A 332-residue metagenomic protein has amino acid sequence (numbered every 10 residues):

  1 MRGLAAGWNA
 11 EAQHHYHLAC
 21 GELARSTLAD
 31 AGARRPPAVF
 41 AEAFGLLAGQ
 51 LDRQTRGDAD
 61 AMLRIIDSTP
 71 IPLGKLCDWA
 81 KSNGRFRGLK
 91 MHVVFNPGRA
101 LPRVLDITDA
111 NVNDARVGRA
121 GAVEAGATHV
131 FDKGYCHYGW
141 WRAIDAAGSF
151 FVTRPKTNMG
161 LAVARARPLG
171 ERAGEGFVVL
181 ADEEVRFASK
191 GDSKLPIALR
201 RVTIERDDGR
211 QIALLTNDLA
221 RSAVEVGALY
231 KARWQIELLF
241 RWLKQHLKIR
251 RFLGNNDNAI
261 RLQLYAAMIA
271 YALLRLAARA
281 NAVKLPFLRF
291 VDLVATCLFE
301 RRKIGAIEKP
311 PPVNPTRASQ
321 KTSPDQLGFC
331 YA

Functional and structural regions predicted by a protein language model:
M1, G32-R35, E42, D58-M62 (+2 more regions): Single, function-defining residue in the core of a domain
M1-D58, M62, P72: Gly/serine-rich nucleotide phosphate-binding loop at the start of the catalytic core of nucleotide/ADP-ribose-handling
